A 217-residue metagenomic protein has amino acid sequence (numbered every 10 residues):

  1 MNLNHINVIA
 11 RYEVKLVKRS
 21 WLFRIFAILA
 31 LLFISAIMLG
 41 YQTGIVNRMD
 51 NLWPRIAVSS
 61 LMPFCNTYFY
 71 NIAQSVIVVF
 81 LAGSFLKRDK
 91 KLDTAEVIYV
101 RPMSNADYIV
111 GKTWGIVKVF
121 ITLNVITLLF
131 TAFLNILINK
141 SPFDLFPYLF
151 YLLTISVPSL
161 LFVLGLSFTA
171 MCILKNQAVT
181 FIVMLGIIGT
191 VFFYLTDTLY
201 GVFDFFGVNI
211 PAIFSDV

Functional and structural regions predicted by a protein language model:
M1-A30: Aromatic- and glycine-rich beta-strand/loop motifs that create alpha-glucan
A10, Y99-P102, F162: Hydrophobic, small-residue-rich alpha-helical packing segments that form membrane-like cores
W21-L22, S104, L145, N176-T180: Membrane-helix interface segments
R24-I28, N176-F192: Pore- or pathway-lining transmembrane helices of multi-pass membrane proteins that form conduits for solutes/ions
A30, I34-F80, V110-A178, F193 (+1 more regions): Secretory targeting signals
G83-I121: Helix-loop-helix units of permease transmembrane domains in multi-pass membrane transporters, especially ABC
L195, L199-V217: Membrane-embedded alpha-helical segments of integral membrane proteins
